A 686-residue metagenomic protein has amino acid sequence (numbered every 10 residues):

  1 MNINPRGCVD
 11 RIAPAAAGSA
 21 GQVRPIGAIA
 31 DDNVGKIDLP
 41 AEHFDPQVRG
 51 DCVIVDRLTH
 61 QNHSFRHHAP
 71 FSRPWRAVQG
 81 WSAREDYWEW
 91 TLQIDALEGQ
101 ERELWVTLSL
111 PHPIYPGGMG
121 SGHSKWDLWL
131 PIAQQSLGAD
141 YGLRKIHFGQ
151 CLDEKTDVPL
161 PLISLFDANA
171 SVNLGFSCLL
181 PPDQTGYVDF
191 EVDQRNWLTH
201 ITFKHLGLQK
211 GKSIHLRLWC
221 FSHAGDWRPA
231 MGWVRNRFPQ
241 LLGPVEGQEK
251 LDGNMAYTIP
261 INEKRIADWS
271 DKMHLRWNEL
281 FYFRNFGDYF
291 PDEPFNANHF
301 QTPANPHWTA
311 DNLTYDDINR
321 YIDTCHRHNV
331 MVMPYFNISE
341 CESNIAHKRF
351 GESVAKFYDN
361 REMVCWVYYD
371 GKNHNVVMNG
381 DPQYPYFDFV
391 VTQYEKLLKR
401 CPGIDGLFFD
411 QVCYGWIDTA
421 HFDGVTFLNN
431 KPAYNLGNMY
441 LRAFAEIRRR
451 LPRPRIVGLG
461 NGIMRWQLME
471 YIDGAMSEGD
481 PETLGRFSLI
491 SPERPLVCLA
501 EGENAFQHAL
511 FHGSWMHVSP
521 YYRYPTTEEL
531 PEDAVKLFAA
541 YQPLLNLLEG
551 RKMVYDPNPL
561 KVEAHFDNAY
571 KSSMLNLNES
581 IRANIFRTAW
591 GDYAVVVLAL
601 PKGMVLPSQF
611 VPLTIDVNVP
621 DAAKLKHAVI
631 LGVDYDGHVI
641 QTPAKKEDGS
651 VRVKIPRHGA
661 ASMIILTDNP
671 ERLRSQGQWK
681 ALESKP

Functional and structural regions predicted by a protein language model:
N2-D292, F300-W308, T324-I338, G406 (+8 more regions): Carbohydrate-recognition beta-sandwich/jelly-roll modules in extracellular/periplasmic carbohydrate-active proteins
G211-H215, L436, A443-N618: Active-site-proximal substrate-binding groove within the catalytic cores of carbohydrate-active enzymes
Q248-I261, N298-Y315, G371-V391, T426-M439: The substrate-binding groove and active-site-proximal loops of carbohydrate-active enzymes, especially glycoside
D252-Y257, N278-L280, V332-P334, L407-F409 (+4 more regions): Hydrophobic faces of well-ordered beta-strands that scaffold small-molecule active sites in alpha/beta enzyme cores
S270, N319-V330, L441-P452: Surface-exposed amphipathic alpha-helices with a cationic face
I318, D323, V332-C401: Active-site-adjacent "subsite" loops/lids of carbohydrate-active enzymes
P382-M469: Active-site neighborhood of glycoside hydrolase catalytic domains
E647-S684: C-terminal beta-strand-rich structural cap/linker in extracellular carbohydrate-active enzymes
